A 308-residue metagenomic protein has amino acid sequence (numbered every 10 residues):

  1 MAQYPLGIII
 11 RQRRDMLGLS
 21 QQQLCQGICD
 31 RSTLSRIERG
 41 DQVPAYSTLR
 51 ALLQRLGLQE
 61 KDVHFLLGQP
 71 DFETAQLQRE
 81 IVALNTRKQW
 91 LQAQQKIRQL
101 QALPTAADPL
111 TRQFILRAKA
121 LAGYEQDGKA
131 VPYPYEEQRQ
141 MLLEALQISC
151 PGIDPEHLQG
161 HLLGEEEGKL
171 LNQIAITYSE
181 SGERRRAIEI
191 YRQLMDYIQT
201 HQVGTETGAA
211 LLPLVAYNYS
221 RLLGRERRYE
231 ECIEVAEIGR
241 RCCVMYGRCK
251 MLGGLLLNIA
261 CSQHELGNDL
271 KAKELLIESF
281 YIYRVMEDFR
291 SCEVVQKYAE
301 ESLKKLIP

Functional and structural regions predicted by a protein language model:
M1-M16: A short, Lys/Arg-rich alpha-helix, primarily the initiator
M16-R36: Short alpha-helical DNA-recognition segment
C29, G68-Q69, A107, L162 (+5 more regions): Structural signature of alpha-solenoid helical repeat scaffolds
S47-V63: DNA major-groove recognition helix of helix-turn-helix/homeodomain DNA-binding modules
I97-T105, Q140-E156, R192-V203, A236-R248 (+1 more regions): Amphipathic alpha-helical segments of tetratricopeptide repeats
